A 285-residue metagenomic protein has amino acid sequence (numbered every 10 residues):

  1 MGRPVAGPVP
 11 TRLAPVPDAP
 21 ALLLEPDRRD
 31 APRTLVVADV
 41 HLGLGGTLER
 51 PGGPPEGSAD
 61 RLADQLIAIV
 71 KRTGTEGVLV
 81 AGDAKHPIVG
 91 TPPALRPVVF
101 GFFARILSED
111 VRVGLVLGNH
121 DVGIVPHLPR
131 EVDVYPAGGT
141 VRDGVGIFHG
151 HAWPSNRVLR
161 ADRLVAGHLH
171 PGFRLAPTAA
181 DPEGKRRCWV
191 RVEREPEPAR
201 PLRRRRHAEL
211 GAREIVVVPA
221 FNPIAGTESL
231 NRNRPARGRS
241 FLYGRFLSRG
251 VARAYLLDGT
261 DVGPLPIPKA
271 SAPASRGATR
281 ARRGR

Functional and structural regions predicted by a protein language model:
M1-A81, K85-R285: Extended recognition/assembly regions associated with phosphoester-bond processing machinery
